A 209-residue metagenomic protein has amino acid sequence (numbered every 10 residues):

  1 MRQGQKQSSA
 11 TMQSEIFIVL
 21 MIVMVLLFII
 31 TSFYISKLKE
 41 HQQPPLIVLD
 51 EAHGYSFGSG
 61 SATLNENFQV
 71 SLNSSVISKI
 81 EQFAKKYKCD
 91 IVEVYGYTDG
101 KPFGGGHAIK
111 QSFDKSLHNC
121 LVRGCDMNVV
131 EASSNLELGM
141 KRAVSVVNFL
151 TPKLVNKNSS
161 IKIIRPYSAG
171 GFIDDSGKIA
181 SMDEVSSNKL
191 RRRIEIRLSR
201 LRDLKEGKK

Functional and structural regions predicted by a protein language model:
M1-Q42: Short terminal targeting/anchoring segments
S32-H53, V70, K162: Long, compositionally biased stalk/linker segments that flank transmembrane helices or precede globular domains
P45, E51-H53, G60, K88-D90 (+2 more regions): Envelope-exposed proteins and targeting segments
V48-T63, G124-E131: Acidic/histidine-rich, surface-exposed loop or edge segments in extracytoplasmic proteins
G60-S71, K86, S134-R142, S186-N188: Extracytoplasmic/periplasmic, Sec-exported soluble proteins
S61-H118, V147-V155, I196, L204-K209: Periplasmic peptidoglycan-binding/anchoring modules of Gram-negative envelope and division proteins
K86-G96, D114-K178, I194-L201: A non-catalytic structural micro-motif
K178-L190: Short proline/glycine-enriched turn/loop segments at secondary-structure junctions
